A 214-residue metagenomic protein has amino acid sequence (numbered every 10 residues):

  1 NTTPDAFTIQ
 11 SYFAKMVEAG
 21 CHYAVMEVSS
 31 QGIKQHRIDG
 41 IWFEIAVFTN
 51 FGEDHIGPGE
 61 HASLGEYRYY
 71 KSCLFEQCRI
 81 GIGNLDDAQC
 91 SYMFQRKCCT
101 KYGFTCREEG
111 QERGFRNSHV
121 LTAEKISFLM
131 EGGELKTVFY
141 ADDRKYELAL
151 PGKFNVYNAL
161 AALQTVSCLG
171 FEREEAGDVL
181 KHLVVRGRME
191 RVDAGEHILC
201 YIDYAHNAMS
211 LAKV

Functional and structural regions predicted by a protein language model:
N1-D5: P-loop NTPase switch/communication element
V17-H22, F43-C200: Acidic, Mg2+-coordinating active-site environments of NTP-dependent enzymes
C21-Q31, C200-H206: Switch II (G3) loop of P-loop NTPases
G32-D39: Conserved helix/coil segment N-terminal to the catalytic DExD/H
I33, Y157, M209: Residues that form or flank phosphate/diphosphate-binding pockets in enzymes that use nucleotide phosphates
Y204-V214: AMP-binding/adenylate-forming catalytic core of the ANL superfamily
